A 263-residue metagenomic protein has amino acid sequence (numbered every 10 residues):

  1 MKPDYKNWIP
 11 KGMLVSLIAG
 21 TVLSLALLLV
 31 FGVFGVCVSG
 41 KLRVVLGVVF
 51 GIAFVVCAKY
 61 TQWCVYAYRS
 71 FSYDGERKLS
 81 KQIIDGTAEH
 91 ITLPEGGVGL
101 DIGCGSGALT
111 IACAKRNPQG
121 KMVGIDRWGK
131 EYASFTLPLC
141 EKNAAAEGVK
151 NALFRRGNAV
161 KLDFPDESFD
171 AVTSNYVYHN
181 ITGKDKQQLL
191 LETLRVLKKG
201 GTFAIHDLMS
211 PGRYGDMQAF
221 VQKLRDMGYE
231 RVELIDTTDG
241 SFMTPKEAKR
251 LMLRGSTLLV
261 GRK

Functional and structural regions predicted by a protein language model:
G12-S16, Q62-I83: Class I SAM-dependent methyltransferase Rossmann-like catalytic core, especially the SAM/SAH-binding loop
K78-G96: Conserved alpha-helix/loop element of class I SAM-dependent methyltransferases that forms part of the SAM/SAH-binding
E95-G105, V123: Conserved class I S-adenosyl-L-methionine
S106-P118: Conserved SAM-binding loop of SAM-dependent methyltransferases across substrates and taxa, primarily the Class I
V160-V172: A short acidic, Gly/Pro-enriched loop at the edge of an enzyme's catalytic core that lines a small-molecule cofactor
Q187-K199: A short glycine-rich, Lys/Arg-flanked "PGG" loop and its adjoining helix->strand segment in the class I
G200-D207: Conserved beta-strand signature within the Rossmann-like core of class I S-adenosyl-L-methionine
G228, S241-K263: Core SAM-dependent methyltransferase catalytic element
